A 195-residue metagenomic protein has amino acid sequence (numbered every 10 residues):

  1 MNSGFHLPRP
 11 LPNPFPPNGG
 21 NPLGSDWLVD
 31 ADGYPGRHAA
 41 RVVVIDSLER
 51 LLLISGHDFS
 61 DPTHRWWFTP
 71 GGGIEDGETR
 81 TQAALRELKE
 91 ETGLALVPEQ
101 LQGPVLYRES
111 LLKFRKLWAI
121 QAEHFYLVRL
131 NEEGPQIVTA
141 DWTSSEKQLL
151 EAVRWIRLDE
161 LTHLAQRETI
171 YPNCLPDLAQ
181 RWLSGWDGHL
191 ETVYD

Functional and structural regions predicted by a protein language model:
N2-S47: Acidic, metal-coordinating catalytic segment for phosphate/diphosphate chemistry, firing primarily on the Nudix
L23-D32, L112-K116, A140-T143: Short, P/G- and charge-enriched loop/turn segments at secondary-structure junctions
P35-R37, D46, D61-P62, I120-Q121 (+1 more regions): A generic fold-level signal
H38, R65, I120-Y126, R154: Short beta-strand micro-motifs in enzyme catalytic cores
V44, S55, L127-R129, R154-R157: Short, well-ordered beta-strand micro-motif
R50-E91: Conserved Nudix-box catalytic region and its N-terminal flanking loop in Nudix hydrolases and closely related
R65, G134-D195: Nudix hydrolase/Nudix homology domain
L94-V138: Active-site segment of metal-dependent pyrophosphate-handling enzymes, primarily the Nudix hydrolase catalytic core
